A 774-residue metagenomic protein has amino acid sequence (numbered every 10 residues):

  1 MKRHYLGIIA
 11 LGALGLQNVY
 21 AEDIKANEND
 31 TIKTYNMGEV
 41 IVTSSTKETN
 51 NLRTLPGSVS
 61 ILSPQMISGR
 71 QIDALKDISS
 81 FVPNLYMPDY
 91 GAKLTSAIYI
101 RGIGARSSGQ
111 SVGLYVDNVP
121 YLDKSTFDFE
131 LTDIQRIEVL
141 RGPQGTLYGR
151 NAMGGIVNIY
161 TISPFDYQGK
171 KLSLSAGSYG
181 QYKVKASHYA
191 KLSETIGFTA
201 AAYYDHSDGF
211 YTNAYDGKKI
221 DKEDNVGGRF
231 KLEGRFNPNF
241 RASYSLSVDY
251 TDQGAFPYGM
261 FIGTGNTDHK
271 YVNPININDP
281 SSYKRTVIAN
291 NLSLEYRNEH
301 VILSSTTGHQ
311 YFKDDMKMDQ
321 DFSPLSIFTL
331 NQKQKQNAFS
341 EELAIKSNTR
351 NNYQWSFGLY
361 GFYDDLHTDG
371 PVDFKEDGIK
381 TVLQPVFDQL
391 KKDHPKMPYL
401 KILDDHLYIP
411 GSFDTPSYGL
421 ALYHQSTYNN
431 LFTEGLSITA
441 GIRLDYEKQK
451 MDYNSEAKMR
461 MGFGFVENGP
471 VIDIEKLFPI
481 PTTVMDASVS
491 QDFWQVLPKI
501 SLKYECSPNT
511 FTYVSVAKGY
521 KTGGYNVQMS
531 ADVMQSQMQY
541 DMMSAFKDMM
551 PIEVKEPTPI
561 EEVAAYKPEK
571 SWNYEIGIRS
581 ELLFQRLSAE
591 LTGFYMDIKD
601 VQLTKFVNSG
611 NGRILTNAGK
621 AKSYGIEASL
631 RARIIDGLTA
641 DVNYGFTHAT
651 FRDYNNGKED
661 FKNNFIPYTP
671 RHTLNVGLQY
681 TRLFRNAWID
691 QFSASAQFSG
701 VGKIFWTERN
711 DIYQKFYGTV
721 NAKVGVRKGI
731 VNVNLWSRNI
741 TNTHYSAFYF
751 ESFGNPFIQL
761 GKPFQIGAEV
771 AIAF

Functional and structural regions predicted by a protein language model:
K76, S80-D117: Extracytoplasmic beta-strand/coil segments of soluble accessory domains associated with Gram-negative outer-membrane
S96, Q110, D123, T132-Q135 (+7 more regions): Outer-membrane beta-barrel translocator/receptor signature
D117-P143: Short acidic/polar hinge/loop motifs at secondary-structure boundaries that mediate gating or recognition
D166-Y167, S175, Y189-D279, F312-I327 (+2 more regions): Periplasmic-side early beta-strands and strand-to-turn transitions of outer-membrane beta-barrels
T212-K218, F256-N276, D321-F328, D373-P410 (+5 more regions): Solvent-exposed loop segments that connect transmembrane elements
S293-M318, F511-S515, Q528, M534-N617 (+2 more regions): Membrane-embedded beta-barrel scaffold of Gram-negative outer-membrane proteins
K346, S356, F362, F432 (+4 more regions): Gram-negative outer-membrane beta-barrel transporters
L366, Y520, A640, S699-T707 (+1 more regions): C-terminal beta-signal and adjacent terminal beta-strands/loops of Gram-negative outer-membrane beta-barrel proteins
